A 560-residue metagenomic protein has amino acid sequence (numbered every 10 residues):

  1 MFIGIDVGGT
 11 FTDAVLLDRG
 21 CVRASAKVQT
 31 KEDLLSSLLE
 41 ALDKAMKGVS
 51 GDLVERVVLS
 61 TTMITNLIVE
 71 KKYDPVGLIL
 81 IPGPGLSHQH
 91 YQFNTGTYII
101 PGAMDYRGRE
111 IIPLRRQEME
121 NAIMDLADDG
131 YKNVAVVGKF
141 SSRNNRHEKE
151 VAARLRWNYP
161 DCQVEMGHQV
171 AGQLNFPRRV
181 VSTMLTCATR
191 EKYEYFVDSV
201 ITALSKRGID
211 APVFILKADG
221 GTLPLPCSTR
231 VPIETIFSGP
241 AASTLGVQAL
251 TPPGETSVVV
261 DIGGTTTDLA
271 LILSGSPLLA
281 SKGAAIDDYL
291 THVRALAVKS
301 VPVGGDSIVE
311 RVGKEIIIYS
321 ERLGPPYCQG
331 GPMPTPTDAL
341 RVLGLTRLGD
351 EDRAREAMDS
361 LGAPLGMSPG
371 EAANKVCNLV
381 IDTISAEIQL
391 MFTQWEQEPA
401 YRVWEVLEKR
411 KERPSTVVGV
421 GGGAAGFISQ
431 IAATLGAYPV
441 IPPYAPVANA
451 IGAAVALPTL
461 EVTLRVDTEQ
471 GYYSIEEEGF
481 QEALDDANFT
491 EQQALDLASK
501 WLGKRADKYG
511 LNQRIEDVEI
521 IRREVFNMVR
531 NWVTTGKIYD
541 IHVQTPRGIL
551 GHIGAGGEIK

Functional and structural regions predicted by a protein language model:
M1-K560: N-terminally biased helix-coil "hinge/interface" segments that flank
